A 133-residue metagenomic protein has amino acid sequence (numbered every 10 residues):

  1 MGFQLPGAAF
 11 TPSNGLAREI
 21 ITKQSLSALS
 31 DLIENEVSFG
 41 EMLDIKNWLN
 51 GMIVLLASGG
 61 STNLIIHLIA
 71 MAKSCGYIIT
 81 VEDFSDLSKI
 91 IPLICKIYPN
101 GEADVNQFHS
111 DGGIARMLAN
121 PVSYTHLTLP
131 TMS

Functional and structural regions predicted by a protein language model:
G2-S61, I66-N100, D104: Accessory "access/gating" subregions that flank catalytic or transport cores
F3, T131-M132: A very general structural signal that marks isolated residues within well-ordered alpha-helical segments
Q107, D111: Internal gly/pro-rich beta-alpha loop/helix module that stabilizes soluble enzyme cofactors or their anionic handles
L118: Metabolite-binding pocket within alpha/beta catalytic cores that recognizes anionic/polar moieties
P121-V122: Acidic, proline/serine/threonine- and glycine-rich low-complexity intrinsically disordered segments
T125-T131: Conserved small/polar residues in nucleotide/adenosyl-binding loops
